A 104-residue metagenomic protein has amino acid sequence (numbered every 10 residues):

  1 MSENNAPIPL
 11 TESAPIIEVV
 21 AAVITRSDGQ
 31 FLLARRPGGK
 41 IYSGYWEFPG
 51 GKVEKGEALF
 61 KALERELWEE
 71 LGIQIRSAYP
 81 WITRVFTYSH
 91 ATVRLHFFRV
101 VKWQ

Functional and structural regions predicted by a protein language model:
M1-N4: N-terminal acidic, proline/glycine-rich, low-complexity intrinsically disordered segments
I8-F31, K52, T83: Conserved N-terminal beta-strand and adjoining loop/helix that marks the start of the Nudix/MutT-like hydrolase domain
T11-P15, G39, K55, T83-H96: Acidic pyrophosphate-coordinating catalytic loop
R26, Q74, R84-Q104: Active-site-adjacent beta-strand/loop module that shapes the phosphate/pyrophosphate-binding cleft
Q30-E69: Conserved Nudix-box catalytic region and its N-terminal flanking loop in Nudix hydrolases and closely related
E70-S77: Short secondary-structure junctions
